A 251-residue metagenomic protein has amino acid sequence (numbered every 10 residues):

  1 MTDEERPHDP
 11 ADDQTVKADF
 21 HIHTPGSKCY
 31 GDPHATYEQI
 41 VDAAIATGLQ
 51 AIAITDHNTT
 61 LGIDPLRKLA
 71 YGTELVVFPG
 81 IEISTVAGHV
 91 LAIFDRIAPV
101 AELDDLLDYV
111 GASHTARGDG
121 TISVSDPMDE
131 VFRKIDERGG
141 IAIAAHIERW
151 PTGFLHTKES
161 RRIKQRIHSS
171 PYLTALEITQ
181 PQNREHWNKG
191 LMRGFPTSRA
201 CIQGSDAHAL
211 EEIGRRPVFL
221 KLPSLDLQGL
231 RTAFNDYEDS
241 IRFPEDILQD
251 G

Functional and structural regions predicted by a protein language model:
M1-A43, T47-L49, L61-P79, V86-L107 (+3 more regions): Charged catalytic cores and adjacent phosphate/nucleic-acid-binding surfaces used for phosphate/nucleic-acid chemistry
K28-C29, I54-T55, D119-G120: A generic structural signal for short
Q50-N58: Active-site beta-strand/loop signature of hydrolases that rely on acidic residues for catalysis
T55, A145, T179: Conserved residues at the C-terminal ends of beta-strands
T59-G62, P127: General structural feature for long, well-ordered alpha-helical segments within catalytic domains of soluble enzymes
A98-G139: Binuclear metal-dependent hydrolase catalytic cores centered on His/Asp/Glu-rich metal-binding motifs
